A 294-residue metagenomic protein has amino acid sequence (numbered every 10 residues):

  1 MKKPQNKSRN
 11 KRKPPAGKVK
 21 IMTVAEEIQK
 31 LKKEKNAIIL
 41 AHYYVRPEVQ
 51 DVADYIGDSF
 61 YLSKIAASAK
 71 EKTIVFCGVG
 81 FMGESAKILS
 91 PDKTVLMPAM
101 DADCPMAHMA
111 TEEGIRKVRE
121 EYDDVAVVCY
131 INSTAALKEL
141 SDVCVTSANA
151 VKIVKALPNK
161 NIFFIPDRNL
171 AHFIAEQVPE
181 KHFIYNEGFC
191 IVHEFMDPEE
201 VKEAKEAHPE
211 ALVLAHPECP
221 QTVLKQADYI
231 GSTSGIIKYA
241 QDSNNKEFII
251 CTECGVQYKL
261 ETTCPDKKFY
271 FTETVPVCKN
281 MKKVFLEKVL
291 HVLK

Functional and structural regions predicted by a protein language model:
K3, K7, G17-C251, V256-K294: Active-site loop-to-helix "anion-binding N-cap" substructures in soluble metabolic enzymes
R9-R12: Basic polycationic patches enriched in arginine
